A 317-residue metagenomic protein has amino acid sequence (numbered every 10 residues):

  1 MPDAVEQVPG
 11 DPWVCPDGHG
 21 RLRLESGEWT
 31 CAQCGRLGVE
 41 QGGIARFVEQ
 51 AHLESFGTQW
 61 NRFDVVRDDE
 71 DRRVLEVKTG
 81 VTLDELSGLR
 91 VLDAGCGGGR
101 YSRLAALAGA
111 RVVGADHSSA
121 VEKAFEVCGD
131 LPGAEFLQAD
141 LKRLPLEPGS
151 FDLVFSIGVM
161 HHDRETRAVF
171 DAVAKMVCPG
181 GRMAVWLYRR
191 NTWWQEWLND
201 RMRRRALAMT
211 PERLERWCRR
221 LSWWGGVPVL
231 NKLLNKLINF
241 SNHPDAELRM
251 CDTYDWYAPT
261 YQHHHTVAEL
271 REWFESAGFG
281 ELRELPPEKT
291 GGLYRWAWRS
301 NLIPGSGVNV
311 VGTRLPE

Functional and structural regions predicted by a protein language model:
P2-P145, L153, P286-E317: Conserved N-terminal segment of class I S-adenosyl-L-methionine
R143, H161, R190: Active-site micro-motifs of SAM-dependent methyltransferase domains
L153-R164: A short SAM/SAH-binding and catalytic strip from SAM-dependent methyltransferases
F155, W193-M202, H243-Q262: Short, glycine-/aromatic-enriched active-site segment of Class I SAM-dependent methyltransferases
R167-P179: A short glycine-rich, Lys/Arg-flanked "PGG" loop and its adjoining helix->strand segment in the class I
R182-R213, S222-L230: Conserved class I S-adenosyl-L-methionine
Y261-A277: Short alpha-helix
